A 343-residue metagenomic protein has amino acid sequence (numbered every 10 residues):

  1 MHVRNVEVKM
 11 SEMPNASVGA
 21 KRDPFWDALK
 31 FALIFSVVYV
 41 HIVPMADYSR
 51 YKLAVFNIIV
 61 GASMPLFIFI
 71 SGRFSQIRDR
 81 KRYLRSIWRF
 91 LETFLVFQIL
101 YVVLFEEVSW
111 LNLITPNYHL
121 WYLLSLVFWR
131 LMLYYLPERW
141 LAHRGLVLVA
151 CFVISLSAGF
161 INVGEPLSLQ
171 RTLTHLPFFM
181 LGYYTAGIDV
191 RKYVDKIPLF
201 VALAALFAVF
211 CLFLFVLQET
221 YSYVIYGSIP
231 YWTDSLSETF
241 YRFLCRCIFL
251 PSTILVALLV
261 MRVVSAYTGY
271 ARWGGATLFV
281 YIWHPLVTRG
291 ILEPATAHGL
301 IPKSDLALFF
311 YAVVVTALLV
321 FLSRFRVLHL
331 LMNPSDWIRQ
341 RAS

Functional and structural regions predicted by a protein language model:
H2-S343: Alpha-helical transmembrane segments and their immediate juxtamembrane cytosolic regions
